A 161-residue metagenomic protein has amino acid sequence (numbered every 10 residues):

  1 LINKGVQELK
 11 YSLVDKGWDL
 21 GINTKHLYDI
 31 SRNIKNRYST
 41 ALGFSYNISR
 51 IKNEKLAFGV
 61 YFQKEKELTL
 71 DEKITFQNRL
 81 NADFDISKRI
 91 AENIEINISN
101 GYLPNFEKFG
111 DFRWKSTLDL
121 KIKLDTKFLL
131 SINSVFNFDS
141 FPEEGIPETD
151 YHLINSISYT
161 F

Functional and structural regions predicted by a protein language model:
L1-G5, N36-T40, E54, I74-L80 (+2 more regions): Residues that define the transmembrane beta-barrel architecture of outer-membrane proteins
N3-K25, I94-N97, Y102: Surface-exposed extracellular loop regions of Gram-negative outer-membrane beta-barrel proteins
Q7-L9, L42, A82-F84, S116-L118 (+1 more regions): Membrane-embedded beta-strands of outer-membrane beta-barrel proteins, especially the hydrophobic/small aromatic
Y11-L13, H26, Y46-I48, I86-K88 (+4 more regions): Residue-level signature of outer-membrane beta-barrel architecture
G17-G21, K52-L56, R89-I96, I122-I132: Repeated loop/turn-to-beta-strand initiation elements of outer-membrane beta-barrel proteins
D19, Y28-I34, R50-K52, K66-L70 (+2 more regions): Gram-negative outer-membrane beta-barrel proteins
I22-H26, L42, F58-K64, I98-Y102 (+2 more regions): Transmembrane beta-barrel strands of outer-membrane/channel proteins
I122-K123, T149-F161: Outer-membrane beta-barrel "beta-signal"
